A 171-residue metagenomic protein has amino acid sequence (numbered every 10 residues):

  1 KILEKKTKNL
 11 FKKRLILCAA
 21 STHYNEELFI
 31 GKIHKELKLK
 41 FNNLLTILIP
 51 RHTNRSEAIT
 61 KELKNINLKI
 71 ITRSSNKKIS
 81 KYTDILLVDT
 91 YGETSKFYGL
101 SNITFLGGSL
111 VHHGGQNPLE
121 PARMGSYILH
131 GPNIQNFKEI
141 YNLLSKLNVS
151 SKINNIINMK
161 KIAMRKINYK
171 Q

Functional and structural regions predicted by a protein language model:
K1-Q171: Nucleotide-activated sugar donor-binding and catalytic core shared by glycosyltransferases and related lipid-linked
